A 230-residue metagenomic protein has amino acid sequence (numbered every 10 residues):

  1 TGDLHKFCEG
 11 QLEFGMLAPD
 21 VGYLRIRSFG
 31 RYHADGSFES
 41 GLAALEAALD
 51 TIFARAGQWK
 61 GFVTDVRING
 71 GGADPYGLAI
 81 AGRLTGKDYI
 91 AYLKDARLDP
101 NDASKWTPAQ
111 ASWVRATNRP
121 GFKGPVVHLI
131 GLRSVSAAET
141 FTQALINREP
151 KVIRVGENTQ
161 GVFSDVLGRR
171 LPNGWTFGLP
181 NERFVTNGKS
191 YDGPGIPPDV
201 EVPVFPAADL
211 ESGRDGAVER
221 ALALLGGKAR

Functional and structural regions predicted by a protein language model:
T1-R97, N101-T107, K151, G168-R170 (+1 more regions): Flexible, low-complexity junctional segments that flank or bridge functional domains
L24, V63-D65, L145, V155 (+2 more regions): Conserved PDZ fold ligand-binding element
A73-R214: Conserved acidic, small-residue-rich alpha-beta core segments centered on
A207-R230: Long, C-terminal catalytic modules of enzymes
